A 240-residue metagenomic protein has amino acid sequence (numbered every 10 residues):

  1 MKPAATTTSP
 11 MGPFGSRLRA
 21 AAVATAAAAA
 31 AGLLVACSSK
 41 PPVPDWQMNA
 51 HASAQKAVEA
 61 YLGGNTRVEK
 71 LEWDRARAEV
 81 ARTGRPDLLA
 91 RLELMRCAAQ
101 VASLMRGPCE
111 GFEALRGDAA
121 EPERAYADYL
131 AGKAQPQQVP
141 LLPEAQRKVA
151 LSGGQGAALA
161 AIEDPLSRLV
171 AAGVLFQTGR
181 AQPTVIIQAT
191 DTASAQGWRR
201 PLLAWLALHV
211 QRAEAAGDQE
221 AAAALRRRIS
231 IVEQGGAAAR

Functional and structural regions predicted by a protein language model:
P3-T25: Bacterial N-terminal signal peptides that target proteins for export
L33-A36: C-terminal motif of bacterial Sec signal peptides marking the signal peptidase cleavage site
P42-A119: N-terminal Sec/ER secretory leader and immediately downstream segment of secreted/extracellular precursors
N49, L89, E163, Q182 (+2 more regions): Residues that mark the junctions of alpha-helical repeat units in TPR/alpha-solenoid scaffolds
K56, R96, V170-G173, A189 (+1 more regions): Structural register within alpha-helical repeat arrays
D74-A78, R116-G117, T190-A195, Q211 (+1 more regions): Amphipathic alpha-helical segments of tetratricopeptide repeats
P122-W198: Extended amphipathic alpha-helical interaction segments
A207-R240: A cross-kingdom marker for long, charged
